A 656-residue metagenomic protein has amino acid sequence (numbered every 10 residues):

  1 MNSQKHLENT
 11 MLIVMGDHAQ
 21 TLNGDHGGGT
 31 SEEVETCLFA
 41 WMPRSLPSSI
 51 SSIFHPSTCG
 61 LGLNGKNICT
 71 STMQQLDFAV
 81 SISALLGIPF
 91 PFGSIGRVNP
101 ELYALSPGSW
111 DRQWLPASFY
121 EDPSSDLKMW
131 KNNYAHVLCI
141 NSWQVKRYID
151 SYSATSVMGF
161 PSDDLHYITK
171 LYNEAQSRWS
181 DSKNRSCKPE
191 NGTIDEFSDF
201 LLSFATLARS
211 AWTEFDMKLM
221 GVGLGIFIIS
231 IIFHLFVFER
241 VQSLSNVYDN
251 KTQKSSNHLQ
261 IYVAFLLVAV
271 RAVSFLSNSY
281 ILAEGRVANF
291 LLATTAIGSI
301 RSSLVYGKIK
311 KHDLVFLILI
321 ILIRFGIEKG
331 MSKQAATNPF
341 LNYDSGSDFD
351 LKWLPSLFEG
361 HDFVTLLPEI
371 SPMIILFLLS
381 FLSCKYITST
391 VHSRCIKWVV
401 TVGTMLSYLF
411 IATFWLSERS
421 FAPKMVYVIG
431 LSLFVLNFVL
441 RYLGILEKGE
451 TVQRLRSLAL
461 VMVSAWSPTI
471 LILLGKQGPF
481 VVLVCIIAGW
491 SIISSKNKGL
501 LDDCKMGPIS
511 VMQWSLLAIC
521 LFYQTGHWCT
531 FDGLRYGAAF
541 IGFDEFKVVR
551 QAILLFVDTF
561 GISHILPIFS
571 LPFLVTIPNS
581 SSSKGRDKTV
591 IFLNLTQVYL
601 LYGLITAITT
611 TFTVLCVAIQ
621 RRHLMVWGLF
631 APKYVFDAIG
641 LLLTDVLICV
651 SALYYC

Functional and structural regions predicted by a protein language model:
M1-S31, L38-F39, I82: Metal-dependent active-site segment of extracytoplasmic phospho-/sulfohydrolases and closely related
S3-L7, A84, I88, F92 (+4 more regions): Short amphipathic alpha-helical interaction elements and helix-loop-helix interfaces that mediate dimerization
G24-G27, I50-S51, S94: Short, solvent-exposed loop/turn and secondary-structure capping segments
G28, L61-N67, S230, I470: Short interface patches used for recognition in eukaryotic signaling and trafficking proteins
R44, H55-R97: Non-catalytic, well-ordered alpha-helical segments in soluble enzyme domains
S45-S49: Short helix-loop capping/hinge motifs at secondary-structure junctions, enriched in acidic/polar residues
N99, Y103-I231, V268-A269, I320-F325 (+1 more regions): Phosphate/adenylate-binding glycine loop and adjacent helical scaffold
T213-C656: Alpha-helical transmembrane segments of integral membrane proteins
